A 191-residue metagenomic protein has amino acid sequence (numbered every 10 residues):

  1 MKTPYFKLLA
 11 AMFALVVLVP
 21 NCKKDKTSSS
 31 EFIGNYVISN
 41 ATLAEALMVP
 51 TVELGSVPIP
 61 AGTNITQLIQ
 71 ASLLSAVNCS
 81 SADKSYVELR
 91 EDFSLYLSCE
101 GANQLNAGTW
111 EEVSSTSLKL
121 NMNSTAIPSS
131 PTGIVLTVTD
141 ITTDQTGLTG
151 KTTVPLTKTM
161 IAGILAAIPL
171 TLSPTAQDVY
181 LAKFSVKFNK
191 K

Functional and structural regions predicted by a protein language model:
M1-L9: Bacterial N-terminal signal peptides that target proteins for export
M12-V16: Alpha-helical transmembrane segments
V17-N21: C-terminal motif of bacterial Sec signal peptides marking the signal peptidase cleavage site
K23-N106, V113-K191: Lipid interaction determinants
